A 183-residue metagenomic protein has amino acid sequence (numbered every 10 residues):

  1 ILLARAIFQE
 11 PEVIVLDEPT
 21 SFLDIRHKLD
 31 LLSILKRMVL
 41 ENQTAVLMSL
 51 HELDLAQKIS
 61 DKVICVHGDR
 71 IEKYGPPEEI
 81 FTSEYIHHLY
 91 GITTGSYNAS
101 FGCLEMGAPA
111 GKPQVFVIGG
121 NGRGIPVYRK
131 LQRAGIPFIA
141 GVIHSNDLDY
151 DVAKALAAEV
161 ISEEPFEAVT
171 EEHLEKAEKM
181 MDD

Functional and structural regions predicted by a protein language model:
E10: Conserved catalytic motifs of ABC-family nucleotide-binding domains
I14-E18: Catalytic Walker B motif of ABC-type/P-loop ATPase nucleotide-binding domains
L29-E41: Helical segment within the ABC ATPase nucleotide-binding domain
L50-H51: H-loop/switch region of ABC-family ATPase nucleotide-binding domains
A56-K58: A short, surface-exposed alpha-helical micro-motif characterized by mixed small hydrophobic and charged/polar residues
I64, G68-E79: Conserved switch/coupling elements of ABC/ABC-like ATPase nucleotide-binding domains
G91-E172: ABC ATPase nucleotide-binding domains
